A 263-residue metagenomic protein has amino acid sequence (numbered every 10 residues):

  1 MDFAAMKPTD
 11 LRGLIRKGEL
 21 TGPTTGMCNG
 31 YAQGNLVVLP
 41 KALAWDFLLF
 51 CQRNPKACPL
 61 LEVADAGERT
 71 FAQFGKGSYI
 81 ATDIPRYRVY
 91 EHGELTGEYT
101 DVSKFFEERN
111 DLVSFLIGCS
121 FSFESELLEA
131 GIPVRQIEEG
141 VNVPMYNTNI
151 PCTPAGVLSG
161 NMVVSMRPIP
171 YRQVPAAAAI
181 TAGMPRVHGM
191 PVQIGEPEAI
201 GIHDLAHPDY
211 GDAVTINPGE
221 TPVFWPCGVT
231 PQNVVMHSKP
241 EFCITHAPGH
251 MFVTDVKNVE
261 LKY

Functional and structural regions predicted by a protein language model:
M1-G118, E129, V134, S159-Y263: Metallocofactor- and cofactor-centric catalytic cores in central/energy metabolism, strongly enriched
L95-Y99, P144-S159: A short mid-domain helix/strand-loop element embedded in enzyme catalytic domains that forms or borders the active-site
C119-F121, Q136-T153, Y171-R172: Active-site glycine-rich loop that binds ribose-phosphate moieties when present
F123-E124, Q232: Short, well-ordered alpha-helical microsegments
